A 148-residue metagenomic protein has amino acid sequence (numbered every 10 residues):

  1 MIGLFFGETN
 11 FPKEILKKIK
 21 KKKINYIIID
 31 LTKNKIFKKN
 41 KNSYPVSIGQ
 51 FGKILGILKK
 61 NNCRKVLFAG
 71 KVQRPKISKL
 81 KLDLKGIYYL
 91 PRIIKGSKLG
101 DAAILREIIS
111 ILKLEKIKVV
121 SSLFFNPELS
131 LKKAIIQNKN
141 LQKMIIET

Functional and structural regions predicted by a protein language model:
M1-L31: N-terminal basic/disordered segments at the start of proteins
L4-F6, I28-I29, V66-A69, V119-F124: General beta-strand structural signal in soluble alpha/beta enzymes
P12-K13, F51, P75: Short, well-ordered alpha-helical microsegments
K13-L16, I54-N62: Short amphipathic alpha-helices and their capping/turn segments at secondary-structure boundaries
D30-G49: N-terminal beta-loop-helix "entrance" segment that forms/cooperates in small-molecule cofactor or anionic ligand
Y44-L58, S97-A102: Glycine-rich anion/phosphate-binding loops
S47, L58-R92: Glycine-rich nucleotide/cofactor/substrate-binding loop typically near the N-terminus or early in the first domain
G86-T148: Ligand-binding beta-strand-loop-alpha-helix segment within the catalytic cores of soluble metabolic enzymes
